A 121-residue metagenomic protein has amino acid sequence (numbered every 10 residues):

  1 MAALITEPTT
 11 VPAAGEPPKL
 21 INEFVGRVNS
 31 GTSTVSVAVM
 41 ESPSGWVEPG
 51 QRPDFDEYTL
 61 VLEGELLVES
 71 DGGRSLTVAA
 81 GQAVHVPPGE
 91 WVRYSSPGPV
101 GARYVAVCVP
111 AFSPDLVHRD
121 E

Functional and structural regions predicted by a protein language model:
M1-T34, E41, P49, L116-E121: A short, N-terminal "cap"/entry segment at the start of jelly-roll beta-barrel domains of the cupin/DSBH fold
R27, V47-P53, S70, L76-T77 (+2 more regions): Short histidine-centered beta-strand/loop micro-motifs that create catalytic or ligand/metal-coordination sites
S30-S33, S42-W46, E63-L67, P110-S113: Short, charged/polar surface micro-motifs in flexible loops or helix N-caps
S36, F55, P88: Exposed loop/turn and edge beta-strand positions of beta-sandwich/beta-sheet ligand-binding modules
V39-S42, P53-V68, V107: Short, conserved beta-strand element in jelly-roll/cupin
V47-E48, L67, V84, P88-Y94: Histidine-centered metal-chelating micro-motifs
G72-P88: Short acidic-glycine-tyrosine-enriched beta hairpin
S75, P88-P114: Ligand-binding loop in jelly-roll beta-barrel domains
